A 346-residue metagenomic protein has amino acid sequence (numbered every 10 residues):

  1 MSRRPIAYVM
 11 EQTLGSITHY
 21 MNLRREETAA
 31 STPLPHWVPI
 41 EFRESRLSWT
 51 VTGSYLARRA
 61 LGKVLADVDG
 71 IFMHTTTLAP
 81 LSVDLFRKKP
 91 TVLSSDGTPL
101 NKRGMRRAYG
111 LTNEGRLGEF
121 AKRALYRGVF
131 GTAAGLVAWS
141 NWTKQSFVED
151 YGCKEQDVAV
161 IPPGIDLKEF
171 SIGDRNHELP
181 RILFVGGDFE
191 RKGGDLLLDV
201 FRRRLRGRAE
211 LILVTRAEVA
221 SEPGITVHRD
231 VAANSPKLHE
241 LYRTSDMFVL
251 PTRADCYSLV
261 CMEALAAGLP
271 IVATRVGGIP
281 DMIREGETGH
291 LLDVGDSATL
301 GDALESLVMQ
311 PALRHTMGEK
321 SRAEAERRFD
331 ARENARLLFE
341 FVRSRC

Functional and structural regions predicted by a protein language model:
E114-L136: Membrane-proximal helix-turn-helix segments that form the acceptor-binding/catalytic region of lipid-linked
W142, G164: Carbohydrate-associated surface elements
D174-K192, L198-R203, L211: Conserved donor-binding/catalytic core segment of Leloir-type glycosyltransferases
E240-S245: Short alpha-helical donor nucleotide-sugar binding micro-motif in glycosyltransferases
R253: Aromatic "clamp/platform" in nucleotide-sugar-dependent glycosyltransferases that forms part of the donor/acceptor
P270-A273: Short hydrophobic beta-strand element within catalytic cores of glycosyltransferases and related nucleotide-activated
E285-G286, H290-S297, S306-P311: Conserved acidic donor-binding segment of nucleotide-sugar-dependent glycosyltransferases
T299, S306, L313-R328, N334-E340: A short, well-ordered alpha-helix in the C-terminal region of glycosyltransferases
